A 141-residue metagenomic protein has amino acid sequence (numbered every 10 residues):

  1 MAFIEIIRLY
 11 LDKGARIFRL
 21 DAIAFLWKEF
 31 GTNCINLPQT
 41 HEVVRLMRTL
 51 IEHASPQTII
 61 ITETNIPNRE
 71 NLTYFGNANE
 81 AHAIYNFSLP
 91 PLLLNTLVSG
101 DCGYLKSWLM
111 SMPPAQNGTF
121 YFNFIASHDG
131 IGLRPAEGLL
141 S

Functional and structural regions predicted by a protein language model:
M1-S141: Active-site and adjacent substrate-binding regions of carbohydrate-active enzymes
